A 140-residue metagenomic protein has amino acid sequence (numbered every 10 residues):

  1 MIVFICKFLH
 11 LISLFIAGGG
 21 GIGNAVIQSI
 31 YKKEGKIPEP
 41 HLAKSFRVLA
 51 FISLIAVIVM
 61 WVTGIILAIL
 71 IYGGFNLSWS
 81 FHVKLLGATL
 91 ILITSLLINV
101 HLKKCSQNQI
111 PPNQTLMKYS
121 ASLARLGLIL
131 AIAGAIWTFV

Functional and structural regions predicted by a protein language model:
M1-V140: Polytopic transmembrane helical bundles with strong interfacial aromatic enrichment
